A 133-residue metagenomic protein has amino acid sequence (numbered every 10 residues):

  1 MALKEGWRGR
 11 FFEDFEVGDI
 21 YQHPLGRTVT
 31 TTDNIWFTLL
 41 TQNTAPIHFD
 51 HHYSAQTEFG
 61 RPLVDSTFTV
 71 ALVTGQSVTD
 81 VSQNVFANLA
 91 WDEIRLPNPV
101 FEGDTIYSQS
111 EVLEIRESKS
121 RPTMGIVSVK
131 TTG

Functional and structural regions predicted by a protein language model:
M1-V17, L96, V100-G133: HotDog/MaoC-like acyl-thioester-processing domains
M1-W91: Hot-dog-fold acyl-thioester-processing enzymes
